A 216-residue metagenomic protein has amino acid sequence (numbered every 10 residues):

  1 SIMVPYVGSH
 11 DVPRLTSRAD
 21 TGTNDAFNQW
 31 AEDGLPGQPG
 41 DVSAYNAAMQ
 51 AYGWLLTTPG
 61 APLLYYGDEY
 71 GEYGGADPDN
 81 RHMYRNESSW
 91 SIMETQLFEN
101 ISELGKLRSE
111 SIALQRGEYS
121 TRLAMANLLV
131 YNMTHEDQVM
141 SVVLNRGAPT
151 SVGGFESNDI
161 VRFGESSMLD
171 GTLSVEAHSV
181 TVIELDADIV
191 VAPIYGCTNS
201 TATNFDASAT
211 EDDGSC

Functional and structural regions predicted by a protein language model:
S1-P193: Active-site and adjacent substrate-binding regions of carbohydrate-active enzymes
I189-C216: Primarily marks secretory-pathway-exposed extracellular/lumenal segments that are disulfide- and glycosylation-prone
